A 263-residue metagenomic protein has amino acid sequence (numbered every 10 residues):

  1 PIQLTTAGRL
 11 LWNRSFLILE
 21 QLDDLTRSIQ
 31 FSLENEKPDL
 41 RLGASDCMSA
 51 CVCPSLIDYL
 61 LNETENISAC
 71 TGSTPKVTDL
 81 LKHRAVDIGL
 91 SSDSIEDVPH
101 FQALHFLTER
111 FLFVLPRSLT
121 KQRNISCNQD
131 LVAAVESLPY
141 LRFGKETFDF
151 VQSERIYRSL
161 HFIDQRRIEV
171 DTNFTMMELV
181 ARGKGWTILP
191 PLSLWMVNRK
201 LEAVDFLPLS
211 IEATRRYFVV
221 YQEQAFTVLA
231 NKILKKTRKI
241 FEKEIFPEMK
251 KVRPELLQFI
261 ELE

Functional and structural regions predicted by a protein language model:
Q3-F31, K37: Alpha-helical "hinge/linker" immediately C-terminal to small N-terminal DNA-binding modules
T5-G8, L42, L81-K82, E178-K184 (+1 more regions): Hydrophobic residues within well-ordered alpha-helices
K37-E96, V170: Central regulatory/effector-binding core of bacterial HTH transcription factors
V52, D205-E255, F259: A late-sequence structural motif
G72-L138, L192: Acidic, Gly/Pro-rich loop/turn segments at junctions of secondary structure
S73-K76, K82-A85, S92, E146-D205 (+2 more regions): Hydrophobic hinge/microswitch elements
V98-L104, T108-E109, T175-Q224, K232: Beta-alpha-beta core module
K121-V132, E136-L160, T227-A230, L234 (+1 more regions): Secondary-structure junction motif
